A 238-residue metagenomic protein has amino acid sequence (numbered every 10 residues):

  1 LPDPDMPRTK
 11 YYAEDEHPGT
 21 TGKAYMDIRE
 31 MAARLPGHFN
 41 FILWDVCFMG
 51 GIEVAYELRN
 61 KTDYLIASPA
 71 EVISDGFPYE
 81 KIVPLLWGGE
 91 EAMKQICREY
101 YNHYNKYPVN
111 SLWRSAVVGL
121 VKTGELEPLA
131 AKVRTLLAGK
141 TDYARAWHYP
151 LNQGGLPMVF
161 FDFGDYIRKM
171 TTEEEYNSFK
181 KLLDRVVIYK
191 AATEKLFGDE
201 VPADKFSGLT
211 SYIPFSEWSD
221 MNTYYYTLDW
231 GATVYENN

Functional and structural regions predicted by a protein language model:
L1: Short beta-strand segments
D5-N238: Terminal, contiguous helix-loop blocks that mediate binding/assembly
